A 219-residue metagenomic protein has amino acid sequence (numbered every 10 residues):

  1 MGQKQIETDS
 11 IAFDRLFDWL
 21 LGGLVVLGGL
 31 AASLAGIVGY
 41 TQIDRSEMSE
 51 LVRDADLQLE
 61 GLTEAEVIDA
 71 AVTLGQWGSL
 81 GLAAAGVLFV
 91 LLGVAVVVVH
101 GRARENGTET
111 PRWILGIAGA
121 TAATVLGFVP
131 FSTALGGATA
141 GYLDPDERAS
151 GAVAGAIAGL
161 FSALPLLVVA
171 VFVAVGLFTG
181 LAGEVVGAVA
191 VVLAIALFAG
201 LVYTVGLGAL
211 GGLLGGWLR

Functional and structural regions predicted by a protein language model:
M1-G36, E47-I114, W217-L218: Haloarchaeal acidic low-complexity proteome signature biased toward cell-envelope/secretome components but also
G22-G23, P111-V125, A154, A158-G159: Alpha-helical membrane-anchoring segments
G23-T41, G155-V169: Hydrophobic alpha-helical membrane-insertion segments
A35-D54, F131, V168-L181: Membrane-helix interface motif
R45-S46, E64-A71, F178-A188: Membrane-interface helix termini and inter-helical loops of multi-pass transporters
G119-A140: Hydrophobic, aromatic-rich membrane-embedded alpha-helical segments
Y142-S150, R219: Juxtamembrane helix-boundary/capping and inter-helix hinge elements in multi-pass membrane proteins
G151-G216: Terminal transmembrane helical module of multi-pass membrane proteins
